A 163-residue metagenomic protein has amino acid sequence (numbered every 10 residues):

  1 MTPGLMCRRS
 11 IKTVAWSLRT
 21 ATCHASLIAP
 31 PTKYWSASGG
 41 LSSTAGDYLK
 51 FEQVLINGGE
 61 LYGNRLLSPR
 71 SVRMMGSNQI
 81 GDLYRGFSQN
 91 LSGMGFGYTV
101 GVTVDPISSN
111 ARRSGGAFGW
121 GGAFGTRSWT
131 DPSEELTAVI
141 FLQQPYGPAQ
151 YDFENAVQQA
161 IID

Functional and structural regions predicted by a protein language model:
M1-G115: Short, surface-exposed loop or secondary-structure junction motifs that flank catalytic or metal-binding residues
S10, T130-D131: Hydrophobic alpha-helical segments, especially N-terminal targeting/anchoring helices
R85, N110, I140, A149-Q150: Short acidic, gly/pro-rich beta-turn/loop elements at beta-sheet edges and active-site/ligand-binding grooves
F96-Y98, G116, T126, E134-L136: A generic secondary-structure signal marking the coil-to-beta-strand transition
G119: Short, structured beta-strand/loop micro-motifs enriched in basic residues and often containing a Trp
G122-F124: Short, small/polar residue-rich loop motifs at catalytic or cofactor-binding pockets
R127-W129, E135-Q144: Short, well-ordered beta-strand elements
P145-D163: Generic C-terminus detector
